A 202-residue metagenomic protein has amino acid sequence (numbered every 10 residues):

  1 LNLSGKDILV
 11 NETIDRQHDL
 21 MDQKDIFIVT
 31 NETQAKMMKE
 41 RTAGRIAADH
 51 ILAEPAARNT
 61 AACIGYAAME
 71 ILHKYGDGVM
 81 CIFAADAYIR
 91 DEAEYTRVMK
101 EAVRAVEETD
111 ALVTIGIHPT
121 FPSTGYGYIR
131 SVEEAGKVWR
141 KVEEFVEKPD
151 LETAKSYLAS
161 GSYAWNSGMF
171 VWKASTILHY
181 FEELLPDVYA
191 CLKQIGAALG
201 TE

Functional and structural regions predicted by a protein language model:
N2-A84, R90-E94, K100: Conserved N-terminal catalytic core of the sugar/cofactor nucleotidyltransferase
S4, P55, G116-H118, V146-P149: Residues at the C-termini of beta-strands that transition into short coil/loop
I14, H18-M21, T42, Y75 (+4 more regions): Structural signal for hydrophobic packing residues in well-ordered secondary-structure cores of soluble enzyme domains
Q23-K24, A47-A48, Y75-G78, E108-L112 (+3 more regions): Short coil/turn connectors at secondary-structure junctions
V29, C81-A84, T114-H118, V146 (+1 more regions): Short beta-strand segments
T60-A61, Y88-E92, F121-Y126, T153-A154 (+1 more regions): Short, well-ordered, mixed-charge alpha-helical segments that flank or form enzyme active sites
R90-S123: Conserved donor-nucleotide/metal-binding helix-loop-beta segment in metal-dependent transferases, i.e., the alpha-helix
Y126-E202: Catalytic core of tubulin tyrosine ligase-like
